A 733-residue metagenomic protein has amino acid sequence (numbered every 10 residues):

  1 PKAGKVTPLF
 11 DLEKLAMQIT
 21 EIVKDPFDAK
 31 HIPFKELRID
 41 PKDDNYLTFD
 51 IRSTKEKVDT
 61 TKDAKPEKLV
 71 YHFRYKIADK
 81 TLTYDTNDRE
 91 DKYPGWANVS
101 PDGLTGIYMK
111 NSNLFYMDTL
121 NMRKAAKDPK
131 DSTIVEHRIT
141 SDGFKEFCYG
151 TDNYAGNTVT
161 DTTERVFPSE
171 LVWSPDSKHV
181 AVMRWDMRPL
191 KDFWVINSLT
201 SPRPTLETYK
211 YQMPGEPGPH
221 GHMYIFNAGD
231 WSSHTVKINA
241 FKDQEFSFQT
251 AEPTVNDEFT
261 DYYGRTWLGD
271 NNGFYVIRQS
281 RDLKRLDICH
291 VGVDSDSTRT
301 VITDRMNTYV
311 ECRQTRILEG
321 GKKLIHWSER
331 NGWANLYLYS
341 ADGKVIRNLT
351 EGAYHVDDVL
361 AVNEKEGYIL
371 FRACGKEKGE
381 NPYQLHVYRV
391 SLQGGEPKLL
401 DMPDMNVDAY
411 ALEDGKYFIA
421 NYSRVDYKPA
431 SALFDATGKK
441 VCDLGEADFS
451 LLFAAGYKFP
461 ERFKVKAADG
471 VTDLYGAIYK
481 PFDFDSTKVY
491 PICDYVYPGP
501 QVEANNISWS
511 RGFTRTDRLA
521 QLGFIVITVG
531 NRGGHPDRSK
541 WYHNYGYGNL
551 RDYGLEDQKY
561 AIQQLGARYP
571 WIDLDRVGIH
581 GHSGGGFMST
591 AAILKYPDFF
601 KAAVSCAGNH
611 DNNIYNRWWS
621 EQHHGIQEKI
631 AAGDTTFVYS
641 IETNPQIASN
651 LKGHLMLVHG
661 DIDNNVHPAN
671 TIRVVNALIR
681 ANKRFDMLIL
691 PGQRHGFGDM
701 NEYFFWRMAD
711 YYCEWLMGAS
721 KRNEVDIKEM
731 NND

Functional and structural regions predicted by a protein language model:
P1-P429, L433-F434, M717-D733: Beta-propeller folds
D192, Y263, N271, N406-D733: Serine-hydrolase catalytic core recognition
